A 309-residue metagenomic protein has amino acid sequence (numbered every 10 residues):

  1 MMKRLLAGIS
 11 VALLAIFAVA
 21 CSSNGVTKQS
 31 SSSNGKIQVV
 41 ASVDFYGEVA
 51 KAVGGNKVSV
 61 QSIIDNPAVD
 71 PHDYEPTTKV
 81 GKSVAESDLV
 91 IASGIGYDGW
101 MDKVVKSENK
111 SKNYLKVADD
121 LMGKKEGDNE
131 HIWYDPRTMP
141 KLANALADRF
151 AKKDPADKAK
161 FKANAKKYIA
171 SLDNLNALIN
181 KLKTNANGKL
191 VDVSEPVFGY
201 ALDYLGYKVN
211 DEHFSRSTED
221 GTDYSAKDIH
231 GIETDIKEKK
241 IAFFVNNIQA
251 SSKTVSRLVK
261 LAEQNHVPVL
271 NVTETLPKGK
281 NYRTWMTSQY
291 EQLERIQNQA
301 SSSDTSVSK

Functional and structural regions predicted by a protein language model:
K3-S10, A20-K309: Extracytoplasmic metal-acquisition and chelation regions
